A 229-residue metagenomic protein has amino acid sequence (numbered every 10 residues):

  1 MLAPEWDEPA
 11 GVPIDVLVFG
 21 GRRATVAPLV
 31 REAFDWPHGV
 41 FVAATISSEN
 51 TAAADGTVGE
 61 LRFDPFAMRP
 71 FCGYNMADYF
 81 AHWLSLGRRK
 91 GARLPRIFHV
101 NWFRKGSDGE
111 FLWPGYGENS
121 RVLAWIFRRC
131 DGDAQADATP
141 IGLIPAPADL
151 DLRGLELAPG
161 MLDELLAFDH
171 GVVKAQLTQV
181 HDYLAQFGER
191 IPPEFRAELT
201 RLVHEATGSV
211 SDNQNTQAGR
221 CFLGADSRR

Functional and structural regions predicted by a protein language model:
M1-N213: Conserved NTP phosphate-binding and transfer environment spanning the P-loop NTPase/kinase superfamily
D212-Q214, G224-A225: Intrinsically disordered, low-complexity serine/threonine-rich segments
Q217, D226-R229: Short, low-complexity, charge-dense intrinsically disordered segments
